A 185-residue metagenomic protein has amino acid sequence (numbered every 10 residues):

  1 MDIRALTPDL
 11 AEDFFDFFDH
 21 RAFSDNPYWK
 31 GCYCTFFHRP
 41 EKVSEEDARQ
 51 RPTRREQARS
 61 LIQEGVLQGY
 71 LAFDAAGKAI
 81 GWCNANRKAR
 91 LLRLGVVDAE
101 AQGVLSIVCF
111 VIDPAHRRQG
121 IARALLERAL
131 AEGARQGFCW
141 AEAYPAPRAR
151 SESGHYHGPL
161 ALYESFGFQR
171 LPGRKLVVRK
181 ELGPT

Functional and structural regions predicted by a protein language model:
M1-E41, T185: Conserved N-terminal entry element of GNAT/NAT acetyltransferase domains
D13-D16, Q57, A124, R128 (+1 more regions): Alpha-helical elements of Rossmann-like donor-binding domains used by nucleotide-donor carbohydrate transfer enzymes
D25, E64, A76-C109, R117 (+1 more regions): Conserved acyl-donor/pantetheine-binding loop and adjacent beta-alpha core of acyl/acetyltransferases and related
V43-L71, S106: A short helix-loop-beta-strand connector motif used in the catalytic cores of GNAT acetyltransferases and, in some
N86, Y144, R174: Conserved residues at the C-terminal ends of beta-strands
C109-I112, R118-R135: Conserved acetyl-CoA-binding loop-helix of GNAT-fold acetyltransferases
G133-S153: Conserved GNAT acetyl-CoA-binding A-motif
S153-T185: C-terminal "cap" of GNAT-fold acetyltransferases
